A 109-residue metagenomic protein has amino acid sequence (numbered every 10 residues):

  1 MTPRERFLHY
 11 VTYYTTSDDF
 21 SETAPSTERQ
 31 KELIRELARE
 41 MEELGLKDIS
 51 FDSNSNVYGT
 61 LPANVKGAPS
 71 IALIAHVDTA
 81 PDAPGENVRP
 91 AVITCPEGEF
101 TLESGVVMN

Functional and structural regions predicted by a protein language model:
T2-E28: N-terminal capping segment at the start of a domain
P3-F7, R29-L37, P69: General structural feature for long, well-ordered alpha-helical segments within catalytic domains of soluble enzymes
Y13, N54, A75-V77: Fold-independent oxyanion-binding glycine-rich loops and adjacent beta-strand/coil segments at enzyme active sites
F20-A24, K31-E32, E36-E40: N-terminal alpha-helical targeting/anchoring segments
K47-S55: Short, well-structured beta-strand/strand-turn elements
G59-K66: Short beta-strand-to-loop junctions in surface cap/lid or active-site-entrance loops
A68-N109: Active-site metal-coordination/substrate-binding segment of hydrolases, especially metallo-dependent peptidases
